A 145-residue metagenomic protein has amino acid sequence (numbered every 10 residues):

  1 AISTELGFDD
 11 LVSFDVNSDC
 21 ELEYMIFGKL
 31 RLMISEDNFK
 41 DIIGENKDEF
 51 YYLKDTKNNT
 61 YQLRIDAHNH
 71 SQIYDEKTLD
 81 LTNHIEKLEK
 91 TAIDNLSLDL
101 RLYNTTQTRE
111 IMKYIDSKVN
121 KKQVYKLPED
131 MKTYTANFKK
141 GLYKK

Functional and structural regions predicted by a protein language model:
A1-K145: Active-site pocket-lining/capping segments in soluble small-molecule metabolic enzymes
